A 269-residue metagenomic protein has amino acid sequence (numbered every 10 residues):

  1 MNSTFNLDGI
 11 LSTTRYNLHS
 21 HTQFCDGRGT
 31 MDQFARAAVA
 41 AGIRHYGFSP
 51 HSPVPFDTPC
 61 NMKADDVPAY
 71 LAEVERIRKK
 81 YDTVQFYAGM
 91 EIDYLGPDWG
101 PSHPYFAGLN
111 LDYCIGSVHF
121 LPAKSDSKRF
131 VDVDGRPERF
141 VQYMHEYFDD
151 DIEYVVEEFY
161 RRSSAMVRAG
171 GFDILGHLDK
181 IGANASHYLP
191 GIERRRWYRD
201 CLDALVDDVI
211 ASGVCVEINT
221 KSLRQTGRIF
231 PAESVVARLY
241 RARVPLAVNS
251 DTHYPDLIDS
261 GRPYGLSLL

Functional and structural regions predicted by a protein language model:
M1-G96, P101, F106, D112 (+7 more regions): An N-terminally biased module of ancient metal coordination in phosphate/nucleic-acid-related enzymes
F24-D26, G116-A242: Domain-core and long-helix interface of multi-subunit machines
A64, E153-V156, D259: Generic detection of long, well-ordered alpha-helical segments
